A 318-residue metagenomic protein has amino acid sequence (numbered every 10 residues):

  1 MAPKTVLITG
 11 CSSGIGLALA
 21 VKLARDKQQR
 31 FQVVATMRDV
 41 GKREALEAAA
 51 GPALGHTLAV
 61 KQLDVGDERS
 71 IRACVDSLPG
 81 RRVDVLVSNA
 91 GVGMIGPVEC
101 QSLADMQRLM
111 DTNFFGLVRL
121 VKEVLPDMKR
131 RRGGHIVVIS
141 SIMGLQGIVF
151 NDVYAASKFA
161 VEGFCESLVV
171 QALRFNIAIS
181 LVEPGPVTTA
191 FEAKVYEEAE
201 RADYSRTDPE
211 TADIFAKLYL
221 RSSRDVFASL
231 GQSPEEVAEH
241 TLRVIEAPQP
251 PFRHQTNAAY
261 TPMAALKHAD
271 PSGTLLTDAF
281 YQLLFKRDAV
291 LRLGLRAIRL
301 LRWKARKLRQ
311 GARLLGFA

Functional and structural regions predicted by a protein language model:
S12-G14: Conserved glycine-rich cofactor-binding loop
R25-A45: Conserved glycine-rich Rossmann-like NAD(P)H-binding loop of the short-chain dehydrogenase/reductase
V40-K42, L63-A73, L103: The beta1-alpha1 cofactor-binding region of Rossmann-like NAD(H)/NADP(H)-dependent oxidoreductases
P97-V98, D105-Q107: Substrate-binding pocket helix/loop in short-chain dehydrogenase/reductase
V121, S157-A160: Active-site helix of classical SDR
S141: Residue(s) in the substrate-gating loop at a strand-loop-helix junction that position the organic substrate next
F175-V226: C-terminal beta-strand-loop-alpha-helix "lid" module of Rossmann-like NAD(P)-dependent dehydrogenases
